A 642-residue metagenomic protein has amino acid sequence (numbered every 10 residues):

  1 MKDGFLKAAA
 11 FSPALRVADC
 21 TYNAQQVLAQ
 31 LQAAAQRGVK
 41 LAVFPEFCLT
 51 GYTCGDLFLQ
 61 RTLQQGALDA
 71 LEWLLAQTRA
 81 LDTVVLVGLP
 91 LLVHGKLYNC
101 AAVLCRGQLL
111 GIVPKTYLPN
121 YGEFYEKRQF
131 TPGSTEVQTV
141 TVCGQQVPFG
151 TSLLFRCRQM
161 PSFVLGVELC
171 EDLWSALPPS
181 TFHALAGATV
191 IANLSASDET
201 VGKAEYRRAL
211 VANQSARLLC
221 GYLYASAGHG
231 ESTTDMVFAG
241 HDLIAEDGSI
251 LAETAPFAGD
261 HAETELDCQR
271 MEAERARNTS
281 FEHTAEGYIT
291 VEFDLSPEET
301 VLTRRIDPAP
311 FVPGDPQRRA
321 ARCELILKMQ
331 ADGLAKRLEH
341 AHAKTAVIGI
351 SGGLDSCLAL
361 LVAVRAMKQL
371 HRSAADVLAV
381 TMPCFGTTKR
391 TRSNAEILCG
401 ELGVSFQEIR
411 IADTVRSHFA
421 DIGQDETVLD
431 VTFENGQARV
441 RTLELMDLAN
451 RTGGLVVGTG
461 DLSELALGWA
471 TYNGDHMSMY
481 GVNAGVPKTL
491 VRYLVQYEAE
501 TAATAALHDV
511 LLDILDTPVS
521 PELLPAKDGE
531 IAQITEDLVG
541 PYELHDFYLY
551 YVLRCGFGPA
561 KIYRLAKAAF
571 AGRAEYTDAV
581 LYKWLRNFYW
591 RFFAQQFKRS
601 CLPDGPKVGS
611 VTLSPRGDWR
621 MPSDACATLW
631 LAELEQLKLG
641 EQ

Functional and structural regions predicted by a protein language model:
M1-V347, R365-A374, E401, F406: Enzyme catalytic cores with a strong preference for nitrogen-chemistry domains
N23, P161-F163, L219-C220, S232 (+4 more regions): ATP/NTP-dependent adenylation/nucleotidyl-transfer catalytic domains that generate, transfer, or process NMP-activated
